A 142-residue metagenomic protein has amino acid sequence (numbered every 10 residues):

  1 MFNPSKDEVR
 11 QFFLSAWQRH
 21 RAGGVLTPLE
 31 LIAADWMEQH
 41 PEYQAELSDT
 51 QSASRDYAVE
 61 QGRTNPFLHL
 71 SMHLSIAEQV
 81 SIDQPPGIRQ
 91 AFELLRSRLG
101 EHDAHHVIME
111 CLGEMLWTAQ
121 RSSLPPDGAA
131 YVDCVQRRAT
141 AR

Functional and structural regions predicted by a protein language model:
M1, G24-V25, G87, A104 (+2 more regions): Short, surface-exposed helix-loop/turn micro-motifs enriched in polar/charged residues
M1, Q18-A22, D35, V80 (+2 more regions): Amphipathic alpha-helical interaction elements
F2-T64: Core of compact, soluble alpha-helical bundle domains
K6, G23-T27, H69, P85 (+1 more regions): Alpha-helix N-cap/helix-initiation sites
F13, A33, M37, S71-I76 (+2 more regions): Short alpha-helical scaffolding segments that buttress acidic/His motifs in well-ordered protein cores
E42-S97: Heme-based O2/NO sensor domains and their adjacent alpha-helical segments, primarily globin folds but also including
D83-T118: A mid-sequence interfacial segment
W117, R121-R142: Glycine-rich, aromatic-bearing surface loops/beta-hairpins
